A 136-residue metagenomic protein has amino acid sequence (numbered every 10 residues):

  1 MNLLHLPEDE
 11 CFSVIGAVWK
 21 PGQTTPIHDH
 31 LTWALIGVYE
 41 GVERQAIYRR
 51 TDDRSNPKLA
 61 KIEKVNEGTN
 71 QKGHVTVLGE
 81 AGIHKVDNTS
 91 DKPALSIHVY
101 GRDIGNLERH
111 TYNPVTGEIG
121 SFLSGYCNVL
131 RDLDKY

Functional and structural regions predicted by a protein language model:
M1-P21: A short glycine-rich, His/Asp/Glu-containing loop-to-beta-strand
I15-D29, G79-A81: Conserved short histidine dyad/triad with adjacent acidic residue
L31-T51: Glycine- and acidic-residue-biased ligand/ion/polar-headgroup-sensing regions
L35-G37, D91-N106: A short hydrophobic beta-strand segment most commonly corresponding to one strand of the jelly-roll/cupin
R44, Q71, G79-V99: Ligand-binding loop in jelly-roll beta-barrel domains
R50-K85, G120-C127: Short acidic-glycine-tyrosine-enriched beta hairpin
V115-Y136: Long hydrophobic alpha-helical segments typical of transmembrane helices together with their membrane-interfacial
